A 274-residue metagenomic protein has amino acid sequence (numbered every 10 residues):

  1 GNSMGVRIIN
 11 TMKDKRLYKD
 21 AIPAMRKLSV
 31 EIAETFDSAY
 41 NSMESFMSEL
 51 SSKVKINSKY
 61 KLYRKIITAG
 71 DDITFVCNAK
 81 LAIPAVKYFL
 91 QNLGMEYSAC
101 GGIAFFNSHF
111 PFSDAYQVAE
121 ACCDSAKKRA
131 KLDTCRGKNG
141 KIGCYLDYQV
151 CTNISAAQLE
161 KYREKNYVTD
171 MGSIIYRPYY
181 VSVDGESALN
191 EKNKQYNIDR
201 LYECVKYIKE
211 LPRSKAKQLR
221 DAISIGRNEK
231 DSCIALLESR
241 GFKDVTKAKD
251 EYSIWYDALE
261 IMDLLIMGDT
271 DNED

Functional and structural regions predicted by a protein language model:
G1-D274: Charged, helix-rich terminal subdomains or tails
